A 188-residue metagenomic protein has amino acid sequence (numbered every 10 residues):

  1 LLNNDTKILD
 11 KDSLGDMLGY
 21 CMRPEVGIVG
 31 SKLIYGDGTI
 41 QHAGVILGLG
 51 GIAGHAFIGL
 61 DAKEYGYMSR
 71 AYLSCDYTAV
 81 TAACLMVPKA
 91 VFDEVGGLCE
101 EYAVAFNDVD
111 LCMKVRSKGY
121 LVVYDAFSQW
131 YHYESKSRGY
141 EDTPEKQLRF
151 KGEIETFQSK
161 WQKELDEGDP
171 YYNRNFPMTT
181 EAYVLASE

Functional and structural regions predicted by a protein language model:
T6-G50: Conserved donor NDP-sugar-binding/catalytic core segment of glycosyltransferases
L14-M17, A71-G96, E101-Y131: A short, conserved alpha-helix in the catalytic core of glycosyltransferases
L18, G44, C112-M113, I154-Q158: Non-transmembrane alpha-helical segments in soluble domains of secreted/periplasmic/extracellular proteins
G27, D37, L49-D76, V122 (+1 more regions): C-terminal, non-catalytic tails of nucleotide-sugar-dependent glycosyltransferases
V29-K32, D125-A126, Y133: Short glycine/serine/threonine-enriched helix-capping/active-site loop that flanks the nucleotide-sugar donor pocket
Y131-S137: Short acidic (Asp/Glu) and glycine-rich catalytic loops that position anionic groups and cofactors
